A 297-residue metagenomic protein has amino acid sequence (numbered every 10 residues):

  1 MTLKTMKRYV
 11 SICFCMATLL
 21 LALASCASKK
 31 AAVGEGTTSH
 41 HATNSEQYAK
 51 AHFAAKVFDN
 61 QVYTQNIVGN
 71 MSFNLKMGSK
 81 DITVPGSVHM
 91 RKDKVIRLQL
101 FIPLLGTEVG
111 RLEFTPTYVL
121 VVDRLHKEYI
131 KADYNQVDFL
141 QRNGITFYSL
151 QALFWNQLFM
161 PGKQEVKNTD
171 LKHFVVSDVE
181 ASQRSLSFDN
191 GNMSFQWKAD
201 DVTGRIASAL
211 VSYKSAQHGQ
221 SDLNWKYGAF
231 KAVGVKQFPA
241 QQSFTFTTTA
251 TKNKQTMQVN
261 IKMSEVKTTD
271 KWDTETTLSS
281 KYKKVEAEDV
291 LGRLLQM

Functional and structural regions predicted by a protein language model:
T2-C15: Bacterial N-terminal signal peptides that target proteins for export
L21-S25: C-terminal motif of bacterial Sec signal peptides marking the signal peptidase cleavage site
C26-K80, A287-M297: N-terminal leader/targeting segments and the immediate start of mature chains
S28, V166-K283: Gly/Pro-enriched, hydrophobic low-complexity segments that function as extracytoplasmic propeptides/linkers
A51-F53, R124-F195: Flexible, processing/modification-adjacent segments and terminal tails in exported/periplasmic/extracellular proteins
D59-I67, M77-I82, H89-K94, L112 (+1 more regions): Edge/loop elements at the starts and ends of beta-strands within beta-rich repeat scaffolds
M77-D81, I102-V109, G191-M193, G219 (+1 more regions): Solvent-exposed loop/turn segments connecting transmembrane beta-strands in outer-membrane beta-barrel proteins
V95-Y148, A152, K284-A287: An acidic-aromatic
